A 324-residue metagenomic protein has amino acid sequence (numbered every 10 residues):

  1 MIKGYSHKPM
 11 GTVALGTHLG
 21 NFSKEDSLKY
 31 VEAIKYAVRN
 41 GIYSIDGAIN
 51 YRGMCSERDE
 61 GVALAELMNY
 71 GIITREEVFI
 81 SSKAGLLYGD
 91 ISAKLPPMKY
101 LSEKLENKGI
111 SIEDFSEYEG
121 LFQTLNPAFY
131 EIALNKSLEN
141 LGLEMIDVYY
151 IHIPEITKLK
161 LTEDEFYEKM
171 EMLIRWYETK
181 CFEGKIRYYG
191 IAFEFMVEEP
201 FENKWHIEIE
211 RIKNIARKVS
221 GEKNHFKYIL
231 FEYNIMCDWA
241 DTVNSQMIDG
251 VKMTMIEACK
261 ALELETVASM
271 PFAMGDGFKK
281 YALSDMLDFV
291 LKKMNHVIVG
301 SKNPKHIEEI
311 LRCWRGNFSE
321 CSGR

Functional and structural regions predicted by a protein language model:
M1-E103, E144, D164, E168-T179 (+4 more regions): N-terminal binding-site loop/beta-alpha segment at the start of enzyme catalytic domains that lines or forms
S6, E139-G142, F182, E222: Extracytoplasmic/secreted proteins and extracellular or luminal domains
A14-T17, K24, L28-Y30, I34 (+4 more regions): Beta/alpha (TIM)-barrel catalytic core signal, keyed to glycine-rich beta->alpha loops juxtaposed to Asp/Glu that bind
T74-V78, E144-V148, Y188, N224-Y228: Short acidic capping loops at alpha-helix termini that bridge into adjacent secondary structure
S92-F129: Active-site-adjacent "subsite" loops/lids of carbohydrate-active enzymes
I112-E117, T124, L138, Y150 (+1 more regions): Catalytic cores of glycan-processing enzymes that make or break glycosidic bonds
F122-M145: An active-site-proximal structural segment forming one wall of the substrate-binding cleft that immediately precedes
